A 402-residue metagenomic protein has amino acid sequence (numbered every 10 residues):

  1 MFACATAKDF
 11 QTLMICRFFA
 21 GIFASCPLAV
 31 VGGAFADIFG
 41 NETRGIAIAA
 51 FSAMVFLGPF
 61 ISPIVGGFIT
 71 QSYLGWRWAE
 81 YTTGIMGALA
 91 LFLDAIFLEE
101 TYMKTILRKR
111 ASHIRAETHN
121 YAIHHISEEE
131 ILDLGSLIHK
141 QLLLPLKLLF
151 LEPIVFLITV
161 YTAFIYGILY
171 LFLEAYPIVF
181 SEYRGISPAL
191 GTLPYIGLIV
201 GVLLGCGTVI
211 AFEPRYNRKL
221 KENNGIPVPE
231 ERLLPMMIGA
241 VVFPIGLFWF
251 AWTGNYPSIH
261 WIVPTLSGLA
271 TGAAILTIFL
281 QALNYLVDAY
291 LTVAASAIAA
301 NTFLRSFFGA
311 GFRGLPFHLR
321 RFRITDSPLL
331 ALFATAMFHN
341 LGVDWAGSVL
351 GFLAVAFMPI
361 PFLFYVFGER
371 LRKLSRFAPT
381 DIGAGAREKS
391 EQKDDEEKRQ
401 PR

Functional and structural regions predicted by a protein language model:
C4-T12, F23, F39-N41, L74 (+1 more regions): Helix-breaking motifs and short loop linkers at transmembrane-helix boundaries and internal kinks in secondary membrane
T12-C26, A34, L233-Q281: Hydrophobic core of transmembrane alpha-helices in multi-pass small-molecule transporters, especially MFS/SLC-type
C16-F56: Cytoplasmic helix-loop-helix junction between adjacent transmembrane helices in 12-TM secondary transporters
S25-G40, T277-Y290, A294, A300: Intracellular juxtamembrane helix-capping segments at the cytosolic ends of symmetry-related transmembrane helices
T43-Y73, W78-A90, G201-T208, L304-F312 (+1 more regions): Glycine-rich segments within core transmembrane alpha-helices of 12-TM secondary carriers
V65-L74, F97, F180-S181, E213 (+4 more regions): Interfacial helix-cap and linker-helix signal at transmembrane-aqueous boundaries of multi-pass secondary transporters
R77-W78, M86, L91-K140, V200 (+5 more regions): Intracellular terminal tails of multi-pass secondary transporters
K140-C206, L276-N284, R313: Extracytoplasmic gate region of multi-pass secondary transporters
